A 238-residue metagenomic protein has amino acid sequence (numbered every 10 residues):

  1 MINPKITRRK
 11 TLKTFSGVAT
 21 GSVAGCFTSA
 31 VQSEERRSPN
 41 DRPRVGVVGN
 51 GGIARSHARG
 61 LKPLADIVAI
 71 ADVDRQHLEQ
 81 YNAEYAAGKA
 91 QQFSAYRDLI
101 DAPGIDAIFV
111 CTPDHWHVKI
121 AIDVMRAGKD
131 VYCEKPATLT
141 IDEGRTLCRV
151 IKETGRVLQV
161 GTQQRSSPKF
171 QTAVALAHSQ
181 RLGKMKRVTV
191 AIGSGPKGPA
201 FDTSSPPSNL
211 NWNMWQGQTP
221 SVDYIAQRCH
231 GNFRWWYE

Functional and structural regions predicted by a protein language model:
I2-A19: N-terminal secretory signal peptides and thylakoid transit peptides that target proteins across membranes
F15-A86, S167: N-terminal Rossmann-like dinucleotide-binding module
G49, I53, T154-Q159, Q164-E238: Predominantly a Rossmann-like dinucleotide-binding segment in NAD(P)-dependent oxidoreductases
R55-H57, L78-Q80, R97-D98, V118-D123 (+3 more regions): Pocket-flanking alpha-helical
A90-A95: Conserved SAM-binding strand-loop segment of SAM-dependent methyltransferases
A102-G104: Alpha-helix C-terminal capping/helix-to-coil transition sites in glycosyltransferase folds
I108-F109: N-terminal Rossmann-like NAD(P) cofactor-binding module of classical short-chain dehydrogenase/reductase
P113-D114, V118-S166, Q180: Beta-strand-loop-alpha-helix segment that lines the small-molecule cofactor/substrate pocket of alpha/beta enzymes
